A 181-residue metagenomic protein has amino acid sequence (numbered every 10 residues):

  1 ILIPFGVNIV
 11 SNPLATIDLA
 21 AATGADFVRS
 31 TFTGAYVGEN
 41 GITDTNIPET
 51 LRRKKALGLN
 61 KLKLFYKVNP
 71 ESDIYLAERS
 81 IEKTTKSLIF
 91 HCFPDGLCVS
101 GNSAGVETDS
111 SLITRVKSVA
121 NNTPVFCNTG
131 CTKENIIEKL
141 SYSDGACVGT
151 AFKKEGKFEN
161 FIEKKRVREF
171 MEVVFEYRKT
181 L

Functional and structural regions predicted by a protein language model:
I1-F32, Y177-R178: Active-site beta->alpha loop and helix N-cap motifs at the rims of alpha/beta catalytic domains
I1-I9, L59-E71, R115-T129: Short beta-strand/loop segments at the ligand-binding rim of alpha/beta enzyme cores
N12-A25, K83-T84, V116-G149: Catalytic cores of alpha/beta
N12-D18, A35-L57, G101-K117, T132-E138 (+1 more regions): Active-site-adjacent beta->alpha loops and helix N-cap segments on the catalytic face of soluble alpha/beta enzymes
A21-G96: Conserved anion-binding
F32, V68, G101-N102, T129-C131 (+1 more regions): Short secondary-structure boundary segments
R52, L59, V68-P70, C131 (+1 more regions): Expand to "…catalyze enediolate/carbanion chemistry for C-C bond making/breaking, isomerization, decarboxylation
P70-I113, F152-R166: Glycine/Thr-rich beta-alpha phosphate-binding loop at enzyme active sites
